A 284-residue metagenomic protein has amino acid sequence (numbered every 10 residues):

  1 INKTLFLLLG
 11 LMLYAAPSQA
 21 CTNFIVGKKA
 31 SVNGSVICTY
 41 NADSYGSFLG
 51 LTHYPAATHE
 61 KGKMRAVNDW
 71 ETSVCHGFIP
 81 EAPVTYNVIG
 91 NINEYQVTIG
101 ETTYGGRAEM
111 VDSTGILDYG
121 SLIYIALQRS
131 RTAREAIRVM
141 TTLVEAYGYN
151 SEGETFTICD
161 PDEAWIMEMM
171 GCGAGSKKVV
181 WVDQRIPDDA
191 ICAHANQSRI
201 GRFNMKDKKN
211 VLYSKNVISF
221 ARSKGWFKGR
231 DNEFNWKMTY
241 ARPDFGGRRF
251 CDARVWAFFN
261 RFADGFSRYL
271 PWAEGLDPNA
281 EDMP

Functional and structural regions predicted by a protein language model:
I1-F6: Bacterial N-terminal signal peptides that target proteins for export
L9: Active-site metal-coordination segments of metallo-dependent hydrolases
A15-P17: N-terminal signal peptide c-region/cleavage motif recognized by signal peptidases
C21-Y119, V139-P284: A contiguous strand-loop segment
V111-S113, S121-S130: Second-shell loop/turn segments in exported
